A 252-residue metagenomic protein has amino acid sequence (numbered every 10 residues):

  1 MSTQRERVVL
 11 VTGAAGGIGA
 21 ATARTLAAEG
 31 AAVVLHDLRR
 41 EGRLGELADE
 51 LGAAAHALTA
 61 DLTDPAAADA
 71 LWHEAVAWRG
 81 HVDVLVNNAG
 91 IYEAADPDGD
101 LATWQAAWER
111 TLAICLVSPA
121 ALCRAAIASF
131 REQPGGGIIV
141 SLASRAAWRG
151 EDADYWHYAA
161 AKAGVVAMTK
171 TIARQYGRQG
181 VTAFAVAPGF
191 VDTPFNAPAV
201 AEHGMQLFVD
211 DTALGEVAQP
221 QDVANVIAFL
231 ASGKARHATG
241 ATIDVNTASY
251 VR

Functional and structural regions predicted by a protein language model:
E29-E46: Conserved glycine-rich Rossmann-like NAD(P)H-binding loop of the short-chain dehydrogenase/reductase
A70-A77, D96-I114, H203, L207: Active-site Tyr-X3-Lys motif and surrounding loop/helix of classical short-chain dehydrogenase/reductase
I91-E109, A153-H157, A197: Conserved mid-core segment of classical short-chain dehydrogenase/reductases
Y92, L214, A228, T239-R252: Short C-terminal tail/terminal secondary-structure segment of NAD(P)H-dependent dehydrogenase/reductase domains
L101-A120, V140, V165, L214: Catalytic Tyr-X3-Lys loop
A128, R174-Q175, R236: Alpha-helical segment proximal to the catalytic Tyr-Lys
V140-G164, T169-R178: Catalytic loop of short-chain dehydrogenase/reductase
G177-T182, A238-G240: Short, small/polar-rich loop/turn modules that mediate ligand/substrate recognition or access, typified
